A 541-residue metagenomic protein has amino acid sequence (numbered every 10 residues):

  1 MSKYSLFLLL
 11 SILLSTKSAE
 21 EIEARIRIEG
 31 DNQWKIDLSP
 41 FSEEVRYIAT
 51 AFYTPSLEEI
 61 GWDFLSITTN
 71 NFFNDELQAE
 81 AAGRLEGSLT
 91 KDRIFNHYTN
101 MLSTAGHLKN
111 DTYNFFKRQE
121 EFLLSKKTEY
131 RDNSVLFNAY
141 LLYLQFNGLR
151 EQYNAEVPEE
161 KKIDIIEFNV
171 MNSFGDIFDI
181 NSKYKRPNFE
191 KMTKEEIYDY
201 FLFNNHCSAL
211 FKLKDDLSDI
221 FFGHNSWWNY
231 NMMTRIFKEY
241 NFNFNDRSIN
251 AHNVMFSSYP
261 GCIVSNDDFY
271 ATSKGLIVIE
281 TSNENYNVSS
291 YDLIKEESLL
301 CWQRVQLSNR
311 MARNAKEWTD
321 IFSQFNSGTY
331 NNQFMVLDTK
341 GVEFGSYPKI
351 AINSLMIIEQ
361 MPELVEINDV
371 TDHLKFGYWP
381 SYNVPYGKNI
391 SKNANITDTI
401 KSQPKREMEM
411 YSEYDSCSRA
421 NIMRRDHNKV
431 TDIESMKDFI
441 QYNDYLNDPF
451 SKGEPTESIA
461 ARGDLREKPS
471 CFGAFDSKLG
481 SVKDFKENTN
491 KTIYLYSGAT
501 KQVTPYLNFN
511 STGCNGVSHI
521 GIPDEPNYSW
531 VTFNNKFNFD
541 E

Functional and structural regions predicted by a protein language model:
S2, Y270-A271, K349: Intrinsically disordered, low-complexity regulatory regions enriched in Ser/Pro/Gly/Thr and acidic residues
S2-S18: Cleavable N-terminal signal peptides of Sec/SRP-targeted secreted and luminal proteins
T16-F221, N229-T234, E239-V264, G275 (+2 more regions): C-terminus-biased signal that marks the final domain/tail of proteins
F222-H224, V278-T281: Active-site-proximal beta-strand elements of phosphoester/diester hydrolases
F269-Y270, S381: Intrinsically disordered, low-complexity transcriptional activation domains of eukaryotic transcription factors
